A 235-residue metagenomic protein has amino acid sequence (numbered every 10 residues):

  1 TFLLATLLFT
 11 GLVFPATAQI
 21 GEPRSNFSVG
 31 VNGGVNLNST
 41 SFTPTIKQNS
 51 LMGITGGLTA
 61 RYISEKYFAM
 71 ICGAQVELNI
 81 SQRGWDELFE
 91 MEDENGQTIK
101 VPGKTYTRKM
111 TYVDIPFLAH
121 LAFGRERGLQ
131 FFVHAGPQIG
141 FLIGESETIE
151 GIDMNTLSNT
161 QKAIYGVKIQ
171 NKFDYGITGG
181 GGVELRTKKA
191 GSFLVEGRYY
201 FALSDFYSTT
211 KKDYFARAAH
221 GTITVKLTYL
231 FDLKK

Functional and structural regions predicted by a protein language model:
L3-G11: Bacterial N-terminal signal peptides
V13-P15: N-terminal signal peptide c-region/cleavage motif recognized by signal peptidases
A18-R61, L230-K235: Short glycine/proline- and aromatic-enriched beta-strand/turn motifs that initiate or cap beta-hairpins
Q19-F27, E65-C72, G124-Q130, T187-S192 (+1 more regions): Short loop/turn motifs that connect adjacent beta-strands in outer-membrane beta-barrel proteins
R24, R83, D174, G179 (+1 more regions): Predominantly the C-terminal beta-signal and adjacent terminal strand-loop region of outer-membrane beta-barrel
V31-V35, G56-Y62, L78-I80, I115-L121 (+4 more regions): Residues on the lipid-exposed face of transmembrane beta-strands in outer-membrane beta-barrel proteins
S39-S50, R83-T111, L142-D174, D205-T222: Extracellular/periplasm-exposed beta-strand and loop segments of Gram-negative cell-envelope proteins, dominated by
L51-G57, I71-G73, M110-P116, Q130-F132 (+2 more regions): Transmembrane beta-barrel architecture of outer-membrane proteins
